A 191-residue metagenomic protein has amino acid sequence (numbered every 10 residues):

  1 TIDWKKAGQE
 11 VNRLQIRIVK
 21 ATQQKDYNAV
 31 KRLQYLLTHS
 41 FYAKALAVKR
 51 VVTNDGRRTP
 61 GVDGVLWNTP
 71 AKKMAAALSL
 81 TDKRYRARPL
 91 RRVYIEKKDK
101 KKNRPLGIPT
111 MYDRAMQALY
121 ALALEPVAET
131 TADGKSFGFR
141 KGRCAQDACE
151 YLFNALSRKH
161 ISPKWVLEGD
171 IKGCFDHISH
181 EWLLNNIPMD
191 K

Functional and structural regions predicted by a protein language model:
T1-K191: Non-catalytic terminal/accessory segments
